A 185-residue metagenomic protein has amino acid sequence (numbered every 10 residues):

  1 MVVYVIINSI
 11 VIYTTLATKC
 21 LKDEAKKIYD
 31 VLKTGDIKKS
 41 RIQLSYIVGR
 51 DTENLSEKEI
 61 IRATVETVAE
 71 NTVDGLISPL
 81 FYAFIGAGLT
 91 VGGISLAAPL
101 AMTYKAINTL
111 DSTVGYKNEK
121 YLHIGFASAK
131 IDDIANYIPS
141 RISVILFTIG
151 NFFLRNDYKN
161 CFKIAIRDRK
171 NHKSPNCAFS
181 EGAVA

Functional and structural regions predicted by a protein language model:
M1-L110, G115-A185: Hydrophobic alpha-helical transmembrane segments
